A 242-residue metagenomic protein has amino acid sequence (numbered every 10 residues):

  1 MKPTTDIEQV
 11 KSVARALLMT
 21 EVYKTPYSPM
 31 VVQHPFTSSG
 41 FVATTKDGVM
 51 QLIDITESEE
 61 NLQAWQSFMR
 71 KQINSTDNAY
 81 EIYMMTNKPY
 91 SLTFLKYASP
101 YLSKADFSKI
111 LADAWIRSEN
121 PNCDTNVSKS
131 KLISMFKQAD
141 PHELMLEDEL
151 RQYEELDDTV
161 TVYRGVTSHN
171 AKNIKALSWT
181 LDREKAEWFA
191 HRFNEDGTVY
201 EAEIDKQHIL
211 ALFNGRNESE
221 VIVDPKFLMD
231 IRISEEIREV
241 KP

Functional and structural regions predicted by a protein language model:
M1-T161, S168-L177, R183-P242: Conserved NAD+-utilizing ADP-ribose enzyme module
